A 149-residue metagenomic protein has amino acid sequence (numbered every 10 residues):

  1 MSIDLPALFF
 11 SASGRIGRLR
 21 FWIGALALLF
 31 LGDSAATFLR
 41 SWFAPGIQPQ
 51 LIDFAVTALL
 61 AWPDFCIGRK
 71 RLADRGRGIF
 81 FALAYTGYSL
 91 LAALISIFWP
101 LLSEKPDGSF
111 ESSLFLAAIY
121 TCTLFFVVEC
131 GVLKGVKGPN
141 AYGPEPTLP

Functional and structural regions predicted by a protein language model:
M1-G32, D64-I79, V127-P149: Membrane-interface extramembranous regions at the lipid-water interface
W22-I23, I52-A55, L83: Hydrophobic alpha-helical transmembrane segments
A25, F81-L90: Central hydrophobic cores of alpha-helical transmembrane segments in multi-pass integral membrane proteins
L31-A61, Y88-F125: Membrane-helix interface segments in multi-pass membrane proteins
